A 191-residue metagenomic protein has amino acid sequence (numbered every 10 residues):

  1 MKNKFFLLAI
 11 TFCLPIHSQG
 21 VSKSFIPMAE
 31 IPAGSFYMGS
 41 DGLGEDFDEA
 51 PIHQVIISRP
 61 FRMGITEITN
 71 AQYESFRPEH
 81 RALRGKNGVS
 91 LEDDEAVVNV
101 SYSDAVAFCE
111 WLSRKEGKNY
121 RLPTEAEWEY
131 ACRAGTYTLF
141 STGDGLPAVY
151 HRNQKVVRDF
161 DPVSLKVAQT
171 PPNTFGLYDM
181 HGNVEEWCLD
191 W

Functional and structural regions predicted by a protein language model:
K4-C13: Sec-dependent N-terminal signal peptides
F5, K23, R59-P60, R114-E116: Short hydrophobic "helix-edge" motifs at membrane interfaces and signal-peptide entry regions
F12-K23: Bacterial Sec-dependent signal peptides at the C-terminal "C-region" and cleavage site
V21-I26, C109-S113: Low-complexity, Gly/Pro
S22-L83, S101-S103, G182: A short glycine-rich, aromatic-capped structural motif
I31, Y37, D41-E45, L83 (+2 more regions): Functional-site microenvironments in short loops/helix caps that host divalent-cation chemistry
H53-I57, G88-V89, D159-F160: Short, flexible turn/loop "capping" segments at secondary-structure junctions
